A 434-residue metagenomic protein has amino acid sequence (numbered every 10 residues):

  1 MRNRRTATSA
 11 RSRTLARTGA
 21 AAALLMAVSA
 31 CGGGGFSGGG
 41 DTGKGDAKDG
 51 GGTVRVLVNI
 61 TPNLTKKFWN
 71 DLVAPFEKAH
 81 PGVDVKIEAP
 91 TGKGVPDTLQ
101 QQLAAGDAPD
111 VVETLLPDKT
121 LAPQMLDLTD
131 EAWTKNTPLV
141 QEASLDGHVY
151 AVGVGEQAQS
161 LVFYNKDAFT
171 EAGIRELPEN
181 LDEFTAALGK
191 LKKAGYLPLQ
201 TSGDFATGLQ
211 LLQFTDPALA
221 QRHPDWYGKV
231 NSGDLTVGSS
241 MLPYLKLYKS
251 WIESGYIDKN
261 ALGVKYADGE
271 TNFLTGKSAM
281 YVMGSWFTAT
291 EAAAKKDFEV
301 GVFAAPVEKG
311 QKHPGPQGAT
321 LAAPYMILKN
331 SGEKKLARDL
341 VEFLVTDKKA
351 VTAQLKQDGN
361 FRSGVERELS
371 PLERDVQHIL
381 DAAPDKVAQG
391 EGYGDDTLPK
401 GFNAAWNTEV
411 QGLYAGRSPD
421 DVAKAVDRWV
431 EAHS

Functional and structural regions predicted by a protein language model:
R2, T170, P384-S434: Conserved C-terminal helix/tail region of periplasmic/extracytoplasmic solute-binding proteins
R2-D118, K296, Q311-K312, D421 (+1 more regions): Conserved N-terminal structural module of periplasmic/extracytoplasmic solute-binding proteins
L115-S160: Hinge/lid segment of periplasmic solute-binding proteins
T129-Q141, G203, L219-P243, A293-K295 (+3 more regions): Short, solvent-exposed loop/beta-turn-alpha elements that line the ligand-binding surface or hinge of extracytoplasmic
S144-L177, G203-K229, T320-M326, F402-V410: Periplasmic solute-binding protein
D146, Q354-G401: Long, aromatic- and glycine/proline-rich binding clefts that accommodate carbohydrate-like moieties
A172, S254, A293-K356: Extracytoplasmic/periplasmic substrate-recognition and gating elements
N231-A261: Glycine-centered hinge/linker elements that transmit conformational signals in sensory and ligand-binding systems
